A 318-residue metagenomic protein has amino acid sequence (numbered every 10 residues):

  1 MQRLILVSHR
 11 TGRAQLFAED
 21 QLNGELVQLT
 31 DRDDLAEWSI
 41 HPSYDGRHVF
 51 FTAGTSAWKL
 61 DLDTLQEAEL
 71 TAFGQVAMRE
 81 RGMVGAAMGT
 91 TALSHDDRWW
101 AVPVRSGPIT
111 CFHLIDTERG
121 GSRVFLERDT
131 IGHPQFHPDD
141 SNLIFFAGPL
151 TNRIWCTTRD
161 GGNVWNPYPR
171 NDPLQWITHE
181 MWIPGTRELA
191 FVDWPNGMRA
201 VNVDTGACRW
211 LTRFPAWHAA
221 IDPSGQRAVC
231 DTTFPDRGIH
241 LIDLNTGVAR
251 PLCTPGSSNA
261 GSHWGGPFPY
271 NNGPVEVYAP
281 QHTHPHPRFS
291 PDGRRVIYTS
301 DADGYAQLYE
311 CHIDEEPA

Functional and structural regions predicted by a protein language model:
M1-Q2, G46, D97, D140-S141 (+3 more regions): Conserved loop/turn motif of beta-propeller repeat scaffolds
L4-T11, F50-S56, D61-L62, G89-D97 (+5 more regions): Beta-strand C-termini and the immediately following turn/loop, strongest in propeller blades
Q15-F17, S56-W58, C111-H113, R153-W155 (+3 more regions): A short loop-to-beta-strand structural motif that recurs across blades of beta-propeller domains
E19-A36, L62-G85, L114-T130, C156-W176 (+3 more regions): Multi-bladed beta-propeller domains
D34-I109, F125-L126: Asp-box/WD-like beta-propeller blade repeats and closely related beta-sheet repeat scaffolds
A36-H41, A86-T90, I131-F136, L174-M181 (+2 more regions): Repeated scaffold domains used in trafficking and secretory/extracellular systems, primarily beta-propellers
R128-R199: Beta-propeller domains
P280-A318: Blade-level signature of beta-propeller repeat domains, shared across WD40, Kelch, NHL, RCC1 and BNR/Asp-box propellers
